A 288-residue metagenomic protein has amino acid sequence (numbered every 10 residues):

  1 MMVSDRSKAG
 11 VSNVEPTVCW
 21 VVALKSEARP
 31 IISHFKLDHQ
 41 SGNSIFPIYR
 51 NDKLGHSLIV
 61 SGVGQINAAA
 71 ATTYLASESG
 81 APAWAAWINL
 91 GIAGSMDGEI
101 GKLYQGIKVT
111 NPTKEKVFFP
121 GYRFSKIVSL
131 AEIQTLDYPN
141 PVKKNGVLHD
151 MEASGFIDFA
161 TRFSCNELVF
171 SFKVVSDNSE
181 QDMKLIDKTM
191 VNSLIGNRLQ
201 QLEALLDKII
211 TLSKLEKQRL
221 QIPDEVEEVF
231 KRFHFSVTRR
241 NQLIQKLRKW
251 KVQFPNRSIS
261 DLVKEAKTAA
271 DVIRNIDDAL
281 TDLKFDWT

Functional and structural regions predicted by a protein language model:
M1-E15, W287-T288: Short, low-complexity, intrinsically disordered N-terminal peptides in bacterial proteins
R6-V11, W20-V21, D38, A83 (+1 more regions): Intrinsically disordered, low-complexity regions
N13-C19, H56: Extreme N-terminal starter segment of soluble prokaryotic enzymes
T17-D38: N-terminal beta1-alpha1 ligand-phosphate binding loop
G42-T288: Glycine-rich phosphate- or other oxyanion-binding loops that anchor nucleotides, phosphorylated ligands
